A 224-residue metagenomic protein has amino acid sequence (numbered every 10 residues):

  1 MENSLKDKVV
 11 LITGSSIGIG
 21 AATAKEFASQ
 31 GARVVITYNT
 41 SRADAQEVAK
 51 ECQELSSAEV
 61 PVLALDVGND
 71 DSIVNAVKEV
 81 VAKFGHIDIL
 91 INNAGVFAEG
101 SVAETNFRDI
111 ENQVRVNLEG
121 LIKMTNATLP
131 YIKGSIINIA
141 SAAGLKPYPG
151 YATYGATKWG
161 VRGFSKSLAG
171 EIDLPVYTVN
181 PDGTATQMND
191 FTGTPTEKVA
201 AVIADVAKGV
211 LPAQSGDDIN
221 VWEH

Functional and structural regions predicted by a protein language model:
V9, S16-I17: Conserved glycine-rich cofactor-binding loop
Q30-E47: Conserved glycine-rich Rossmann-like NAD(P)H-binding loop of the short-chain dehydrogenase/reductase
N93-A98: Conserved NAD(P)H cofactor-binding loop of Rossmann-fold oxidoreductase domains
S101-V102, N106-V114: Substrate-binding pocket helix/loop in short-chain dehydrogenase/reductase
T125, T157: Active-site helix of classical SDR
S141: Residue(s) in the substrate-gating loop at a strand-loop-helix junction that position the organic substrate next
L174, T178-V179, T186, D190-H224: C-terminal helical subdomain
